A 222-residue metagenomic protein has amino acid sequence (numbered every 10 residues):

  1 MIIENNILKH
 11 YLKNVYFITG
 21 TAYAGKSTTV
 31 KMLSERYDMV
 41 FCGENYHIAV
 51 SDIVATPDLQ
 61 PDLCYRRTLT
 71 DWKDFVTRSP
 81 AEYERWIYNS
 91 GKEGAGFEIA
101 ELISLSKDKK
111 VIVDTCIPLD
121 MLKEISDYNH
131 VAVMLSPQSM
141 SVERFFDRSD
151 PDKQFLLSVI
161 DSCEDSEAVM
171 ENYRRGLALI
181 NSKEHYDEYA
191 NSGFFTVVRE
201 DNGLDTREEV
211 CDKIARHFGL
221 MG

Functional and structural regions predicted by a protein language model:
M1-H10: Pre-Walker A adenine-sensing motif
I18: Hydrophobic anchor at the beta1->P-loop junction of P-loop NTPases
T21: P-loop (Walker A) phosphate-binding loop of NTP-binding proteins
G25: Conserved glycine(s) of the Walker
Y37-A55: Short beta-strand-centered segment that lines the nucleotide-binding/catalytic pocket of NTP-utilizing
V50-K110, I117: ATP-dependent small-molecule kinase phosphotransfer cores that center on conserved nucleotide phosphate-binding segments
S126-E164: Conserved phosphate-donor/acceptor-positioning beta-strand/loop module used by diverse small-molecule
L177-G222: NTP-dependent small-molecule kinase module
